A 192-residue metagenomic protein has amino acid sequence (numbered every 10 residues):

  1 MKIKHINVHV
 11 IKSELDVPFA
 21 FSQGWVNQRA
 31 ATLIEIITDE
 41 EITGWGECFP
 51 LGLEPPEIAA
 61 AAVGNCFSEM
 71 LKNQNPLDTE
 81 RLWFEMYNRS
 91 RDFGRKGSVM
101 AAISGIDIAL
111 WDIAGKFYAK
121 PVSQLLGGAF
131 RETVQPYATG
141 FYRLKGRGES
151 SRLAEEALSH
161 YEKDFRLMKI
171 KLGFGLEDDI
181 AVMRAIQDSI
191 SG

Functional and structural regions predicted by a protein language model:
M1-G52: Structured beta-strand/loop patches that form or line metal/cofactor-binding pockets in enzymes
M1-H5, H9-V10, S90, K116 (+1 more regions): N-terminal amphipathic alpha-helix/helix-capping segment at the start of soluble metabolic enzymes
H5, I37-F117: Metal- or metallocofactor-binding catalytic centers and their adjacent structured scaffolds across diverse enzyme
I11-K12, G46, N88-D92, E132-Y137 (+1 more regions): A short alpha-helix capping/helix-coil boundary motif
D16-A20, K120-S123, G146: A short, acidic/glycine-rich surface segment
A31-L33, G105, Q135, L167: Broad gene-expression machinery/nucleic-acid interaction feature
V63, D78, L82, A102 (+7 more regions): General structural feature for long, well-ordered alpha-helical segments within catalytic domains of soluble enzymes
G127-G192: Metal-dependent enolase-superfamily TIM-barrel catalytic cores that perform enediolate-based chemistry
